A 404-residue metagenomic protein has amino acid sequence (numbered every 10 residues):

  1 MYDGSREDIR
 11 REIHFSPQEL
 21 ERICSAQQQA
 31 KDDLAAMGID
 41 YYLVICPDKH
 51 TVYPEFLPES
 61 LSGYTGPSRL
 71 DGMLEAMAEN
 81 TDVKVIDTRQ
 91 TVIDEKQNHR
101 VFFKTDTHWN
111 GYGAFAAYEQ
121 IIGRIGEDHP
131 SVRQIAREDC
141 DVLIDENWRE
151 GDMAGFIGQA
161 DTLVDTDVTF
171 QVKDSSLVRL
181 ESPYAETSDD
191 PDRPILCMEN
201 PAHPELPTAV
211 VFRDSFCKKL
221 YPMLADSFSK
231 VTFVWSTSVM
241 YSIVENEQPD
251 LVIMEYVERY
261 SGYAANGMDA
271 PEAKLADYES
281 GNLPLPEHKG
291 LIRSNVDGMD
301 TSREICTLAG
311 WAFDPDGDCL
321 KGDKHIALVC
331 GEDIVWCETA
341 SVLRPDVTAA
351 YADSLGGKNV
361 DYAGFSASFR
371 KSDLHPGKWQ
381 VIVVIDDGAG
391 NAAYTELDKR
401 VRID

Functional and structural regions predicted by a protein language model:
M1-D404: Extracellular glycan-modifying ectodomains
